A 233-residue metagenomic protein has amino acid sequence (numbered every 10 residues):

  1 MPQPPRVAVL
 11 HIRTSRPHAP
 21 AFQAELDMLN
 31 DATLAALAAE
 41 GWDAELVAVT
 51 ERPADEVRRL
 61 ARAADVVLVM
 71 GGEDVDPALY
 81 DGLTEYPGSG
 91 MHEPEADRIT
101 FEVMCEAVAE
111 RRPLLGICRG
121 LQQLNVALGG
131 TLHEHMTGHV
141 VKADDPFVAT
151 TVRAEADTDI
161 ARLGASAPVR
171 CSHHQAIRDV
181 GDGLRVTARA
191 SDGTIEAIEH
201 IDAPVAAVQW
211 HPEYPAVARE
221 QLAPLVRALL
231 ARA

Functional and structural regions predicted by a protein language model:
M1-R112, V126, H133, T137-V148 (+8 more regions): N-terminal beta1-alpha1 cap of cysteine-dependent amidohydrolase-like domains
G116, G120, N125, G129: Gly/Ala-rich beta-loop-alpha elbow adjacent to hydrolase catalytic centers
C118, H173, H211: Active-site glycine-centered loops adjacent to acidic/histidine catalytic or metal-binding residues that shape
V169-H174, I198: Short catalytic/ligand-gating loop segments at beta-alpha or beta-beta junctions within enzyme catalytic domains
V186-R189: Short beta-strand segments that buttress and anchor functional surface loops
A206-W210: Active-site-proximal beta-strand elements of phosphoester/diester hydrolases
